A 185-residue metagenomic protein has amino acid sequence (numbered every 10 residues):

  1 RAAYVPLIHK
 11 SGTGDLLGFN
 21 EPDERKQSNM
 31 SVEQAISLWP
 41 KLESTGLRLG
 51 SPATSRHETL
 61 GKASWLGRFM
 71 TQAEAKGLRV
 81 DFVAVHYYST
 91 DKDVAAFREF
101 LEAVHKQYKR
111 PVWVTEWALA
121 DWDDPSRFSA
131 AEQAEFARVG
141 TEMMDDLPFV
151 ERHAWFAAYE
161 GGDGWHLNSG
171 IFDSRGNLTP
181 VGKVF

Functional and structural regions predicted by a protein language model:
R1-D81, Y88, P125-A131: Substrate-binding cleft of extracellular glycoside hydrolase catalytic domains
L7-I8, E99, M143-F185: Aromatic-rich peripheral "rim/lid" segments of glycoside hydrolase catalytic domains that contact and position glycan
G14, N20, L66-W122, E151 (+1 more regions): Aromatic- and acid-rich polysaccharide-binding/catalytic face of secreted or lumenal carbohydrate-active enzymes
E24, G50-R56, Q107-A137, W155-F172: Active-site clefts of carbohydrate-active enzymes
S31, A35, F97, Q133 (+2 more regions): Aromatic/hydrophobic pocket-lining residues that form the small-molecule binding cavity in soluble enzyme cores
W39-E43, M70, H105, T141 (+1 more regions): Non-transmembrane alpha-helical segments in soluble domains of secreted/periplasmic/extracellular proteins
L42-L47, K76-R79, Q107-Y108, E142-V150: A structural motif corresponding to the C-terminal end of an alpha-helix and its immediate exit/capping segment
T59-G61, D93, D163: Short acidic, gly/pro-rich beta-turn/loop elements at beta-sheet edges and active-site/ligand-binding grooves
